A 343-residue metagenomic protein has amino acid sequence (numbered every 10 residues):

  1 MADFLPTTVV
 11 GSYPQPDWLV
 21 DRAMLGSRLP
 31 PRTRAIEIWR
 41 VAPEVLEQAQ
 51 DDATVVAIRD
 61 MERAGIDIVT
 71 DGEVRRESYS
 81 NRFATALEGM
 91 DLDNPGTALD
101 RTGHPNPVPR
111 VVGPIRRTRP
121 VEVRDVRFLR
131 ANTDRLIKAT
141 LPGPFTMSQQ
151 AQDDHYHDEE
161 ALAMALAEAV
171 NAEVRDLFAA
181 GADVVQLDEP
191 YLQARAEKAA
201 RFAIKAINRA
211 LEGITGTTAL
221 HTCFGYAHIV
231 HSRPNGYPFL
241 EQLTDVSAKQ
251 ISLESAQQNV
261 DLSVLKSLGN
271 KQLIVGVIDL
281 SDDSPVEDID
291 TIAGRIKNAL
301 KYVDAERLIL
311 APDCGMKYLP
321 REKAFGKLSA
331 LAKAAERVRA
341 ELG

Functional and structural regions predicted by a protein language model:
M1-G343: Domain-level signal for soluble alpha/beta catalytic cores
